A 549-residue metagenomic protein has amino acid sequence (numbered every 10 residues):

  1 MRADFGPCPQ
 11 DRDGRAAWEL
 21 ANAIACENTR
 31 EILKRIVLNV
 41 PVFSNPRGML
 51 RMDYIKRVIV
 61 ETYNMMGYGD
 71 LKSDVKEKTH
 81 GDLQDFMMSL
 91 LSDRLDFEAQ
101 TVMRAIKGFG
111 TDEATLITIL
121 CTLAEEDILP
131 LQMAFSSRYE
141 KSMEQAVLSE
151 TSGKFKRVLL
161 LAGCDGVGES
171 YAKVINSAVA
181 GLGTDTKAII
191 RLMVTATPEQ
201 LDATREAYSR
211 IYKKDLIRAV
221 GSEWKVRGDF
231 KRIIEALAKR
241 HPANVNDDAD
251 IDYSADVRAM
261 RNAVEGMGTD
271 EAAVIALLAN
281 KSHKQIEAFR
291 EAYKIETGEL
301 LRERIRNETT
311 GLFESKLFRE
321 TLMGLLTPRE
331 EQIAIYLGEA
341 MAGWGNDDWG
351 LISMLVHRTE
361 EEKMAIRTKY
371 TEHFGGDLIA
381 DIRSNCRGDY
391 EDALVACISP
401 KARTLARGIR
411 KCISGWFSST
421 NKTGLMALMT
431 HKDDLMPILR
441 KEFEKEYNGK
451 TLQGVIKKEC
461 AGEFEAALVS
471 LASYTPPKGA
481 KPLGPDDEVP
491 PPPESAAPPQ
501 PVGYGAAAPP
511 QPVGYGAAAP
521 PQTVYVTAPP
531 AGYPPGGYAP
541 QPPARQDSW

Functional and structural regions predicted by a protein language model:
M1-W549: Long, charge-enriched amphipathic alpha-helical scaffolds and associated charged IDRs in eukaryotic peripheral-membrane
